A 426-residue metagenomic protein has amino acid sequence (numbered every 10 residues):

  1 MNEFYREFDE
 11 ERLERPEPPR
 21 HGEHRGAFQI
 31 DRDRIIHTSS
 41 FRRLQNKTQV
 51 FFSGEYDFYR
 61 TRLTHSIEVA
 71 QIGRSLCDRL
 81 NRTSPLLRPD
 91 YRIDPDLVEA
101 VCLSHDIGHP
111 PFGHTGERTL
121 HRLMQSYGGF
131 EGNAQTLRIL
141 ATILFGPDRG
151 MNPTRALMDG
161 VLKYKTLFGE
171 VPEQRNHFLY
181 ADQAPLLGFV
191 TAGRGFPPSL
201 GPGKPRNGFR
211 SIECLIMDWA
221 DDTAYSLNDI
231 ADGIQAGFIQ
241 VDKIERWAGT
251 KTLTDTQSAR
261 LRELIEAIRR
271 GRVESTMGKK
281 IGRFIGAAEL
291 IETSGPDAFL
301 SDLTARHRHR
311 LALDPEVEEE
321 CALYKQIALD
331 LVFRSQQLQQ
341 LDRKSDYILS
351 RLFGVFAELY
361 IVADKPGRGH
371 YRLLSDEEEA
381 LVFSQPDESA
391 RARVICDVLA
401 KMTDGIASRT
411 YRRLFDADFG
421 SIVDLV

Functional and structural regions predicted by a protein language model:
M1-H24, R32, I36-K47, I67-I72 (+3 more regions): Sequence-structural signature of the catalytic-core scaffold of metal-dependent phosphohydrolases that act on
F4-R12, M402-V426: Structural signal for terminal/edge beta-strands and the immediately following C-terminal loop/tail that closes
K47-D57, G201, I327-V332: A short small-residue
L253-A390, M402, R409, L414 (+1 more regions): C-terminal subdomains that position terminal phosphate/3'-OH groups for nucleotidyl transfer/ligation, primarily on
R393: Lipid-handling modules and contact-site tethers
